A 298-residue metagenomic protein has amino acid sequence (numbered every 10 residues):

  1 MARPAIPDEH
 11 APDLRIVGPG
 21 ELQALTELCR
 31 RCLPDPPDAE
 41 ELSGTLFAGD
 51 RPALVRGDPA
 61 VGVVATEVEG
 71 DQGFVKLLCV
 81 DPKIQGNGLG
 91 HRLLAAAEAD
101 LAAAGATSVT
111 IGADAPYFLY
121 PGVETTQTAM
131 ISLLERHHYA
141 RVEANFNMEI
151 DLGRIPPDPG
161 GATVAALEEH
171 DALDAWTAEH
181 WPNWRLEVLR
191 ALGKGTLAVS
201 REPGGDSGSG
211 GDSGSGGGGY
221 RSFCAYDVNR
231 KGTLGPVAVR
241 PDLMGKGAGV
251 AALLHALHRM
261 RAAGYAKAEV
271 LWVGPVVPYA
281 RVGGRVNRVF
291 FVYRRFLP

Functional and structural regions predicted by a protein language model:
M1-H10, L94-G160, F291-F296: Acyl-donor-binding surface of acyltransferase catalytic domains
A2-L42, N145-F146, I155-R185: Short amphipathic alpha-helix that is part of the acyltransferase structural core
R3-H10, E202-G217: Intrinsically disordered, low-complexity terminal tails and inter-domain linkers enriched for S/T/G/P/D/E
P36-L54, G62-Q72, W181-P203, G216-P241: A conserved beta-strand-loop-helix scaffold within acyl/acetyltransferase catalytic domains
V75, V109-G112, L234, A268-W272: Conserved hydrophobic beta-strand within the GNAT/NAT acetyltransferase core sheet that lines the active-site cleft
V75-Q85, D114-P116, V237-G245, G274: A short, internal acetyl-CoA/4′-phosphopantetheine-binding micro-motif in the GNAT/acyltransferase core
G86-A99, A103, V239, G245-H258 (+2 more regions): Conserved acetyl-CoA-binding loop-helix of GNAT-fold acetyltransferases
